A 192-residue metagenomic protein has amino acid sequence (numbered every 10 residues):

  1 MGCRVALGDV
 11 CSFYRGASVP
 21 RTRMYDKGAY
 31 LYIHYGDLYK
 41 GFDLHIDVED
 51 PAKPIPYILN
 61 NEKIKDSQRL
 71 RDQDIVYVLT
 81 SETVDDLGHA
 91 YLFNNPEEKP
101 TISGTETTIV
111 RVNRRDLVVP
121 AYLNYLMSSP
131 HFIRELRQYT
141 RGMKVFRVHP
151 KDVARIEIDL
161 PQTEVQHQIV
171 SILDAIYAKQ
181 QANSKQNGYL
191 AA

Functional and structural regions predicted by a protein language model:
M1-S18, R155-A192: Non-catalytic DNA-recognition/assembly elements of restriction-modification systems
G8-Y25, D37-E82: Sequence-specific dsDNA recognition surfaces
V19, P100-T108, T140-V170: A short glycine-rich beta-alpha junction/loop motif
A29: Short aromatic-glycine-enriched beta-strand elements
H34-G36, N60-S128: A short beta-sheet element
L38-Y39, P96, R141-G142: Short glycine-enriched loops at secondary-structure junctions
S128-S129, R137, D159: Well-ordered mid-protein domain cores that form the structural environment of catalytic cofactors
